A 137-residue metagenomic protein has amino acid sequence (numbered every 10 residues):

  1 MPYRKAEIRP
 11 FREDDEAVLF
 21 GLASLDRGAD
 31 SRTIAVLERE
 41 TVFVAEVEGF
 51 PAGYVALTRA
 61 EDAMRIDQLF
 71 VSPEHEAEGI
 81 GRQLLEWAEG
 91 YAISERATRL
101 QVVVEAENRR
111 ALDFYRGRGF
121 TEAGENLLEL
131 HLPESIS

Functional and structural regions predicted by a protein language model:
P2-D67, S72-E74, L85-W87, Y91 (+2 more regions): Acetyl-CoA-dependent GNAT
P73-E76, V102-A111, L128-S135: Conserved beta-strand-loop-alpha-helix junction that forms the acyl-donor binding cleft
G79: Conserved G/P- and acidic residue-centered "switch" motifs that form tight phosphate/ATP-binding loops in soluble
R82, S135-S137: Accessory recognition modules or surfaces
R82, S94, A106-G124, L130: Conserved active-site alpha-helix within GNAT-family acetyltransferase domains
A92-V103: Conserved GNAT acetyl-CoA-binding A-motif
